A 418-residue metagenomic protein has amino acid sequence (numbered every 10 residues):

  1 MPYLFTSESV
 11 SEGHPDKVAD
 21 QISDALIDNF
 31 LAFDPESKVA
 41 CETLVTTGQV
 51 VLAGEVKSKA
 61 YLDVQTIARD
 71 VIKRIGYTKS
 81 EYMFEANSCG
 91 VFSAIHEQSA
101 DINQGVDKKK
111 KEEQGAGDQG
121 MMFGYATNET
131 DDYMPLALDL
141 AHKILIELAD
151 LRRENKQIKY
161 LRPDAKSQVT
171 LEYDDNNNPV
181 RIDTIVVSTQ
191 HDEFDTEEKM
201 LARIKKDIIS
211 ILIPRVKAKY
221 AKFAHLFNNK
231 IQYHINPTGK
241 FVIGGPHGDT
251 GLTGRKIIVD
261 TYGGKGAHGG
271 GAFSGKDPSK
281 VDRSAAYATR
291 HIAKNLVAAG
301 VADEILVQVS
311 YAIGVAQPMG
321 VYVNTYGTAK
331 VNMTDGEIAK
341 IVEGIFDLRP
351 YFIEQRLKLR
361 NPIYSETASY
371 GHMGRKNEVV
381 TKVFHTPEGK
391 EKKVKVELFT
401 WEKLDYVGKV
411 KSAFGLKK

Functional and structural regions predicted by a protein language model:
M1-A40, N155, V407, A413: N-terminal, positively charged regions that mediate nucleic acid binding
T6, G48, K73-I243, G374-E378 (+1 more regions): Glycine-rich, mobile lid/loop segments that gate access to catalytic sites or pores
E8-V10, H14-A19, G115-T130, V242-A267 (+2 more regions): Conserved phosphate/anionic-ligand binding catalytic regions in large, soluble enzymes, centered on
E12-L31, E129-A149, K276-G300: Alpha-helical support elements that line or immediately flank enzyme active sites and cofactor-binding pockets
S37-C41, A165-L171, I231-I235, V301-A312: A short glycine-rich, hydrophobically flanked beta-strand micro-motif that places a catalytic Asp/Glu for divalent metal
V39-S58, I313-Q317: Short, charge-patterned binding micro-sites
T46, E304, Y311-K418: Internal helix-turn-beta structural module
T196-V297: Glycine-rich anion/phosphate-binding loop at the beta-strand->alpha-helix junction
